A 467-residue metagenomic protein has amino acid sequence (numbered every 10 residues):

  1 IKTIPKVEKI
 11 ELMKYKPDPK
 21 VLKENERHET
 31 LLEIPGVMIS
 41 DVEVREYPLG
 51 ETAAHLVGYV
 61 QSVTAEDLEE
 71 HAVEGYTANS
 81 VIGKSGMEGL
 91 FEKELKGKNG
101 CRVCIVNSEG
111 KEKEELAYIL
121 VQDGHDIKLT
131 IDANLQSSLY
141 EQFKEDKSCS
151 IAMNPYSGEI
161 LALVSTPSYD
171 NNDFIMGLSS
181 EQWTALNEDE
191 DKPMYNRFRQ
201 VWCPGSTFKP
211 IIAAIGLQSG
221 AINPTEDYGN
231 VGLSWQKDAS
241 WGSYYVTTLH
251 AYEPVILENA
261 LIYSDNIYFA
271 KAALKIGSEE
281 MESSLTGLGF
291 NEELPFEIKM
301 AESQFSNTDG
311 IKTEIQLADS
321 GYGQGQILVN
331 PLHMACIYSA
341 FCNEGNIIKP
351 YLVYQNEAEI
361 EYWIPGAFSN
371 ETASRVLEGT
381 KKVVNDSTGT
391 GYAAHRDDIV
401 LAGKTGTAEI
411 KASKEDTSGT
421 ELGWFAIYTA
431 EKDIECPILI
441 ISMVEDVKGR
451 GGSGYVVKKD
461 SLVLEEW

Functional and structural regions predicted by a protein language model:
I1-C149, V164, S168-N196, V201: Extracytoplasmic/periplasmic proteins that interact with beta-lactams or build/remodel peptidoglycan
N25, E29-L32, A54-G58, S85 (+18 more regions): Solvent-exposed, polar/charged alpha-helical surfaces in well-ordered, non-transmembrane soluble domains, broadly
E51, G454-Y455: Generic recognition of short, well-ordered alpha-helical segments
V81, R450-G454: Ordered, soluble secondary-structure elements with a strong preference for glycine-centered loop motifs and nearby
N107-L116, Y156-T207, I211-V444, G452: Beta-lactam-recognizing serine transpeptidase/beta-lactamase-like catalytic domain environment
S150-P155: Short hydrophobic alpha-helical segments used for membrane anchoring or interfacial signaling
